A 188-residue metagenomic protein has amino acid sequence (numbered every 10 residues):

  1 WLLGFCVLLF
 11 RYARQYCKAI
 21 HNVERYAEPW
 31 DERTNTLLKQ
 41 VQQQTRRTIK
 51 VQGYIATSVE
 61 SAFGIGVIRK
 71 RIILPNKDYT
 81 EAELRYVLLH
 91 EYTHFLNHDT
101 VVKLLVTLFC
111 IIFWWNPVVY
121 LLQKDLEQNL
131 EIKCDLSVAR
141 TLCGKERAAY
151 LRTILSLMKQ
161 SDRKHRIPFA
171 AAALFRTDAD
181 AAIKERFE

Functional and structural regions predicted by a protein language model:
W1-E188: Hydrophobic topogenic segments
